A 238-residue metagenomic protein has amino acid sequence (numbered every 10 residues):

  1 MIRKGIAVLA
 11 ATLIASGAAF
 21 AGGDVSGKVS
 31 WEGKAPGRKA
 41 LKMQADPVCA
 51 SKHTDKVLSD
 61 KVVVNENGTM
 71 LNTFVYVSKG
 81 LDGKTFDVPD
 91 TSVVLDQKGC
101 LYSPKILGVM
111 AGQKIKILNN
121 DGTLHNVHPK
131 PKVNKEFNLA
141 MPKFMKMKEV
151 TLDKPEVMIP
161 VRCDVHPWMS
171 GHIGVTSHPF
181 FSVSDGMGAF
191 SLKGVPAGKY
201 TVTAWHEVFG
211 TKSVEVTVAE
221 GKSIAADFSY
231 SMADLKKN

Functional and structural regions predicted by a protein language model:
M1-L9: Bacterial N-terminal signal peptides that target proteins for export
V8-S16: Bacterial N-terminal signal peptides
F20-N238: Extracytoplasmic copper-binding redox domains, predominantly the cupredoxin/blue-copper superfamily
